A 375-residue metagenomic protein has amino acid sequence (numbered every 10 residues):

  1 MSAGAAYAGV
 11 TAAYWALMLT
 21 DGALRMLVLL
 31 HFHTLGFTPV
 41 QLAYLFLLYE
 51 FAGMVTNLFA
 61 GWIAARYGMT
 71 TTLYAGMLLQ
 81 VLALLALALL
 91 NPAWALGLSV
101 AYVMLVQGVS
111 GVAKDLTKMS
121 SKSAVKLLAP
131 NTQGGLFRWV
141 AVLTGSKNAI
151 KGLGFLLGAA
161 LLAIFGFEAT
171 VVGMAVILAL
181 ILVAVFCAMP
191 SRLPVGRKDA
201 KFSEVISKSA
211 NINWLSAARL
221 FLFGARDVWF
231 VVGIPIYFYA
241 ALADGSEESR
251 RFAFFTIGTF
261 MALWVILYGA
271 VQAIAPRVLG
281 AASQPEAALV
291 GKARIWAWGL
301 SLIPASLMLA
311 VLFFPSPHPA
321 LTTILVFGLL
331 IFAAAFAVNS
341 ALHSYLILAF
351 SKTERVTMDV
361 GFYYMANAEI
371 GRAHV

Functional and structural regions predicted by a protein language model:
S2-F51, I212-M261: Helix-loop boundary and gating motifs at the non-cytosolic
W15, A83, L96-T117, L321-N339: Hydrophobic core of transmembrane alpha-helices in multi-pass small-molecule transporters, especially MFS/SLC-type
Y44-W62, T259-A275: Central cavity-lining transmembrane alpha-helices of secondary-active solute carriers, predominantly the Major
V55-A93: Conserved MFS/SLC helix-loop-helix module at the cytosolic interface between two early adjacent transmembrane helices
V106-K147: Cytoplasmic helix-loop-helix junction between adjacent transmembrane helices in 12-TM secondary transporters
A169-C187: Symmetry-related core transmembrane helices of the 12-TM Major Facilitator Superfamily/SLC fold
V290-S340: C-terminal transmembrane helical hairpin of 12-TM major facilitator-type secondary transporters
S351-H374: A late C-terminal transmembrane helix in Major Facilitator Superfamily
